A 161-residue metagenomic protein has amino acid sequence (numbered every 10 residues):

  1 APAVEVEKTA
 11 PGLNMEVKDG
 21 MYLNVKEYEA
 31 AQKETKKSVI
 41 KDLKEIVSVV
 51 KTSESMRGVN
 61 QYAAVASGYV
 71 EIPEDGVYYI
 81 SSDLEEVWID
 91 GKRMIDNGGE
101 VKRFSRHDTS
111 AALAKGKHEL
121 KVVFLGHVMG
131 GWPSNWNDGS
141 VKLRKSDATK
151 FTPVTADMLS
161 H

Functional and structural regions predicted by a protein language model:
A1-H161: Acidic/polar, compositionally biased interaction segments
